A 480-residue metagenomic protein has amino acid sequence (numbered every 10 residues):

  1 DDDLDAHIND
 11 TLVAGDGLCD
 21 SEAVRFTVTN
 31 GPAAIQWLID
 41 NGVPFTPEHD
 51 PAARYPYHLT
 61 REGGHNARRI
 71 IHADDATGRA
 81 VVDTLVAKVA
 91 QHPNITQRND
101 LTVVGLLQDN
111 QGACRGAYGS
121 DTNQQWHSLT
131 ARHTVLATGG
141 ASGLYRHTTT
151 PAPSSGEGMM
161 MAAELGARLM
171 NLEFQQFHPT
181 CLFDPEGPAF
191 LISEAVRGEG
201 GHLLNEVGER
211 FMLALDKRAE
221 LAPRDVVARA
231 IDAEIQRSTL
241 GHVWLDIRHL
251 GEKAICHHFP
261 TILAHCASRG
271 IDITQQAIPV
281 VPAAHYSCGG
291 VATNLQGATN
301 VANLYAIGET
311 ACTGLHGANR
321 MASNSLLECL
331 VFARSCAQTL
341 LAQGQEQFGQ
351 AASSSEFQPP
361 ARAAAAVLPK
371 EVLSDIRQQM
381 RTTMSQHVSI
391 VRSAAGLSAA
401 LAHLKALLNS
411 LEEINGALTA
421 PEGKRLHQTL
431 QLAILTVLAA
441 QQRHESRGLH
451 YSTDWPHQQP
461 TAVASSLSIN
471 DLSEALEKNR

Functional and structural regions predicted by a protein language model:
D1-T27: Glycine-rich active-site loop/strand segments that organize a redox cofactor
L18-A23, I35-Y55, R168-N171, G241 (+1 more regions): A short alpha-helix-loop-beta-strand transition element characteristic of N-terminal alpha/beta dinucleotide-binding
C19-T29, R69-A87, R98, T148-G156 (+4 more regions): Short beta-strand to alpha-helix junction loop
W37, V43-A67, D109, L204-E220 (+4 more regions): Glycine- and aromatic-enriched mobile tails/lids
I39-Q125, T130, A137, R146 (+2 more regions): Conserved redox-cofactor binding core of oxidoreductases
A131-H133, A137-S142, T310: Glycine-/small-residue-rich beta->alpha transition segments that form the dinucleotide
M161, A167-I278, T339-Q345: An anion/pyrophosphate-binding glycine-rich loop and adjacent beta-alpha core in soluble alpha-beta enzymes
P260-Y305: FAD/FMN-dependent oxidoreductases across multiple families
